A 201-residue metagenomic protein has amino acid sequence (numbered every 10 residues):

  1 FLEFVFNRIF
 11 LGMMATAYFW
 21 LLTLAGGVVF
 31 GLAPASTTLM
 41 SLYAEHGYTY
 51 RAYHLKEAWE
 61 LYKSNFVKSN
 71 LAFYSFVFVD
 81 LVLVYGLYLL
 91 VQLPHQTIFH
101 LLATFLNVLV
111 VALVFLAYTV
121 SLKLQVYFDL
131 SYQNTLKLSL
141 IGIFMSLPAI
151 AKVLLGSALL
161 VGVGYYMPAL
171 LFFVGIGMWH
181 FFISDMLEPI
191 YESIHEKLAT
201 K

Functional and structural regions predicted by a protein language model:
F1-T104, V114-K201: Helix-coil boundary and N-terminal low-complexity module in membrane systems
